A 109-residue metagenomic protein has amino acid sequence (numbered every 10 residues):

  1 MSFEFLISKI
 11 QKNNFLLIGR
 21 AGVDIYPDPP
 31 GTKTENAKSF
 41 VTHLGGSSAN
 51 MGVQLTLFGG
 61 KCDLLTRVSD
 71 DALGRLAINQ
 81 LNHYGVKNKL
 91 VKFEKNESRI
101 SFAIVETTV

Functional and structural regions predicted by a protein language model:
M1-K33: Positively charged, low-complexity intrinsically disordered leader regions
D24-P27, G46-V53: N-terminal glycine-rich anion-binding loops that anchor highly charged ligand groups
I25, F58, Y84: Change "in soluble alpha/beta enzymes" to "in soluble alpha/beta proteins
E35-G45: Short pre-catalytic strand/loop immediately N-terminal to key active-site residues, enriched for Gly-Thr
G45, A49, R75-I78: Short, surface-exposed alpha-helical segments at coil->helix boundaries
N50-K61, V105: Alpha-helix C-terminal capping segments
K61-V109: Conserved N-terminal subdomain of the carbohydrate kinase-like
